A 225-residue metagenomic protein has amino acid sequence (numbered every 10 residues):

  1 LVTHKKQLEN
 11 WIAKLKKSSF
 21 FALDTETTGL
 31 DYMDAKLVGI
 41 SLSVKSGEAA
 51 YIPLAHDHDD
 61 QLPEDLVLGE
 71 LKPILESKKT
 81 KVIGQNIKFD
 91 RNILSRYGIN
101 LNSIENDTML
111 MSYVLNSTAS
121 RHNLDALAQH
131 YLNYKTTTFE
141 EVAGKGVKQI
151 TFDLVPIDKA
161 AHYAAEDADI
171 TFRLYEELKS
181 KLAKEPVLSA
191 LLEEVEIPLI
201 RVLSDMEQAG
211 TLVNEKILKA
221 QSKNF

Functional and structural regions predicted by a protein language model:
L1-S19: N- or domain-start disorder-to-order transition segments that initiate the globular core
L1-T3, T25, D59: Acyl-group handling in specialized metabolite and lipid biosynthesis
K17-F20, K78-T80: Short coil/turn segments at beta-strand junctions that form active-site/ligand-binding loops
F20-M33: Short acidic, Gly/Ser-rich segments with clustered Asp/Glu that frequently serve as metal-coordination loops in enzyme
T28, V187-A190: Membrane-interfacial loop-to-helix junctions in multi-pass inner-membrane proteins
D31, A35-K184, V195, L199 (+1 more regions): Active-site-proximal helix-loop-helix substrate-binding element of RNase H-like nuclease domains
L191-F225: Extended, well-ordered alpha-helical scaffold/bundle regions in very large, multi-domain proteins
